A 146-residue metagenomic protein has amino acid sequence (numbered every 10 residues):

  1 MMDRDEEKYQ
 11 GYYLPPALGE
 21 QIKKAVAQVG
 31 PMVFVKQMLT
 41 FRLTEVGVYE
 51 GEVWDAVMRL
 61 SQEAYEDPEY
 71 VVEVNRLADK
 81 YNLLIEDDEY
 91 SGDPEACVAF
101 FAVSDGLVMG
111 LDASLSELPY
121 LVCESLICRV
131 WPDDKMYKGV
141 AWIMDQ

Functional and structural regions predicted by a protein language model:
M2-Q146: Structured binding/interaction patches within domain cores
